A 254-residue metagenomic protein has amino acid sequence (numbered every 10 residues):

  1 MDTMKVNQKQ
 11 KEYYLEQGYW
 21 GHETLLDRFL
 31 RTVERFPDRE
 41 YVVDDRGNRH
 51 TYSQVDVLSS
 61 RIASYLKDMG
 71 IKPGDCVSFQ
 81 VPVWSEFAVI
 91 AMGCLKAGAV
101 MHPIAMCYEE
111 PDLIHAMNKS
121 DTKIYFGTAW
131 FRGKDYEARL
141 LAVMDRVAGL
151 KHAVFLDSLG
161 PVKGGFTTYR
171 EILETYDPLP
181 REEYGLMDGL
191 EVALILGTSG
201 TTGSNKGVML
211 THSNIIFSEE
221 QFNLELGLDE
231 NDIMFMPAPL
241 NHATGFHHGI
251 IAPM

Functional and structural regions predicted by a protein language model:
M1-H50, Q54-M69, P73, A142-G149 (+1 more regions): N-lobe entry segment of adenylate-forming
N7, F131-G189: ANL superfamily adenylate-forming
G21, D38-M92, E109-I114, G165-E174 (+2 more regions): Conserved AMP-binding/adenylate-forming core of the ANL superfamily
P37-D38, F155, G160, E174-G197 (+2 more regions): Conserved pre-ATP/AMP-binding loop-to-beta segment of ANL
R49-S53, A193-F217: Conserved AMP-binding A3 loop
C76, P82-H102, M106-E110, N118-Y125 (+2 more regions): A short helix-loop-beta submotif of the ANL/AMP-binding
V81-W84, A105-C107, E191, L228 (+1 more regions): Conserved AMP-binding
I216-I233, N241-M254: Conserved AMP-binding/adenylation subdomain of ANL enzymes
